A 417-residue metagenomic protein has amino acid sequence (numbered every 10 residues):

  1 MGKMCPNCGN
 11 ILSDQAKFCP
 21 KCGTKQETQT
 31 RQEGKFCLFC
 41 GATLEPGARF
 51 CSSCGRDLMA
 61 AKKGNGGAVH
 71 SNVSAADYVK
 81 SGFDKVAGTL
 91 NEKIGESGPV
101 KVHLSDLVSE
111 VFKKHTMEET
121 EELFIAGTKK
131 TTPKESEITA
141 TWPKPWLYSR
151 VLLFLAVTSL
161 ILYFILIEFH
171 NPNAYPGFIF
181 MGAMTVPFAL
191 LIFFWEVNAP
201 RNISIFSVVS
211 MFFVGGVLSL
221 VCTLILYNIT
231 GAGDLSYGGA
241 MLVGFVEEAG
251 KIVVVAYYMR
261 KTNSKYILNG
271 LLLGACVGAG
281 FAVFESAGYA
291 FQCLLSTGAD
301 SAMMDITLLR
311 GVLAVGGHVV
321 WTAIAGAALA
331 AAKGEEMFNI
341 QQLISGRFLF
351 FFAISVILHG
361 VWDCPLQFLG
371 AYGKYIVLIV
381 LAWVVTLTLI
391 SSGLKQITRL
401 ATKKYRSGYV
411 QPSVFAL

Functional and structural regions predicted by a protein language model:
G2, A16, G34, A48: Residues immediately within or flanking Cys/His clusters that coordinate Zn2+ in small zinc-binding modules
P6, P20, L38, S52: Cys/His/Pro-rich metal-binding microdomains
G9, G23, G41, G55: Cys/His-coordinated zinc-binding microdomains
K25, Q29-R31, P46, S52-L417: Hydrophobic alpha-helical segments at protein termini of multi-pass membrane proteins
